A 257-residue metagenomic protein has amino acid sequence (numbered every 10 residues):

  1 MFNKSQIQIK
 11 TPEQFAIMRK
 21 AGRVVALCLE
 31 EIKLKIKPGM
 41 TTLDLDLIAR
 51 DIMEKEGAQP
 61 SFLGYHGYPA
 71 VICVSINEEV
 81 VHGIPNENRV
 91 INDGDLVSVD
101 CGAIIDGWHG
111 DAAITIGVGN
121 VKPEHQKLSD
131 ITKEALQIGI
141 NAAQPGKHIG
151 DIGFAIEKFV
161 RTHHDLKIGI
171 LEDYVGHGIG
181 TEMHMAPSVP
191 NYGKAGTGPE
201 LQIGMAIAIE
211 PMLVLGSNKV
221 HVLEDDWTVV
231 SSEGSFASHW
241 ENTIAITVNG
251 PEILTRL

Functional and structural regions predicted by a protein language model:
M1-L257: Active-site neighborhoods and metal-handling regions in enzymes and metal-associated proteins
